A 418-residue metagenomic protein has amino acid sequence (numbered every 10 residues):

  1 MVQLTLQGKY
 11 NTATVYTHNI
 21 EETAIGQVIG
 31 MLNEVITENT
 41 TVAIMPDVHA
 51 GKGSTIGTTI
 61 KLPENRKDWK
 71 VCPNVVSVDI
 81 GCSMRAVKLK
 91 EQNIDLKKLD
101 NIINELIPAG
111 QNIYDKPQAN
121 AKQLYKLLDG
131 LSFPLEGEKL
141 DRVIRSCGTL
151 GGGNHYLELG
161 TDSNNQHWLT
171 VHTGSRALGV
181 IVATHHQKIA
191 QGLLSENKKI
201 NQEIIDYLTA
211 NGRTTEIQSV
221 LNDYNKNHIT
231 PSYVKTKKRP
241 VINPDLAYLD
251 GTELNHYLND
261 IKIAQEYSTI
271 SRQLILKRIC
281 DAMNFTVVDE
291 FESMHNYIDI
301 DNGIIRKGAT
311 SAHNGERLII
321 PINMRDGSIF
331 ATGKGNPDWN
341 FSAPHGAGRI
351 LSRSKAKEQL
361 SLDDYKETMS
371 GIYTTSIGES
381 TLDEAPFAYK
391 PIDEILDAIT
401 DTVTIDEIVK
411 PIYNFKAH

Functional and structural regions predicted by a protein language model:
V2-G30, T37-I44, A50-I60, E64-S77 (+2 more regions): Domain-length cofactor-binding catalytic modules of enzymes
C82-R85, E91, Q118, L131-S132: Long, basic N-terminal domains or extensions that often function in RNA/ssDNA interaction or organelle/cellular
I107-P134: Acidic low-complexity segments
